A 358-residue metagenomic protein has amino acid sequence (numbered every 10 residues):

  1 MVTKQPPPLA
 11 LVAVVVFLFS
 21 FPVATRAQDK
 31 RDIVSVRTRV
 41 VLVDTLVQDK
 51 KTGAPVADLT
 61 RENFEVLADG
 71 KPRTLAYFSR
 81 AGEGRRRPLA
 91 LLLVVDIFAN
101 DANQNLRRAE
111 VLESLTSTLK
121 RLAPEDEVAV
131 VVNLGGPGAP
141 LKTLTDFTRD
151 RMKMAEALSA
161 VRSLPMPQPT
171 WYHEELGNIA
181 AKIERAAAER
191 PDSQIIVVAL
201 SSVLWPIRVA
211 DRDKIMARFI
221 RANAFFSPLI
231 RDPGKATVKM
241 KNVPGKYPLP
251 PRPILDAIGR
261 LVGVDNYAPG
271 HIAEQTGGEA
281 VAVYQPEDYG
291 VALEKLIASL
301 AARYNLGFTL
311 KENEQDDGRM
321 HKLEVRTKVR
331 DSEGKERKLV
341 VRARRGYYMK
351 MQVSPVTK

Functional and structural regions predicted by a protein language model:
M1-P7: N-terminal secretory signal peptides that target proteins for export/translocation
A10-F21: Bacterial N-terminal signal peptides
T25-K358: Scaffold/interface architecture of coatomer-like assemblies
